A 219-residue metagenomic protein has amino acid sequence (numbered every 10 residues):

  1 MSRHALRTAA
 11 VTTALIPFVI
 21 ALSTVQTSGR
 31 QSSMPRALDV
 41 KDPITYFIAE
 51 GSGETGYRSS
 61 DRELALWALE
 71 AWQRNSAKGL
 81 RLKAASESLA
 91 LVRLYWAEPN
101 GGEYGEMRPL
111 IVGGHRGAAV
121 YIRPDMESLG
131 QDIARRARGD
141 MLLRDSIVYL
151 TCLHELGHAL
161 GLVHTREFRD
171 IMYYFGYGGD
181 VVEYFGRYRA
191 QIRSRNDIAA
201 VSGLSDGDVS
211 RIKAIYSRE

Functional and structural regions predicted by a protein language model:
M1-H4: N-terminal secretory signal peptides that target proteins for export/translocation
R7-D61, L69-E70, G102, E106-G113 (+2 more regions): Disordered inhibitory propeptide/activation segment of secreted metzincin zinc metalloprotease zymogens, centered on
I48-S52, M126, G176: Short, histidine-centered active-site or binding-site loop motifs used for metal coordination, general acid-base
S52-T55, A137-D140, S194: A short, structure-level motif marking secondary-structure boundaries and short turns
D61-F168, Y177-D180: Metzincin-family zinc-dependent endopeptidase catalytic domain
L142-R211, S217: The catalytic-center signature of Zn2+-dependent metalloproteases
